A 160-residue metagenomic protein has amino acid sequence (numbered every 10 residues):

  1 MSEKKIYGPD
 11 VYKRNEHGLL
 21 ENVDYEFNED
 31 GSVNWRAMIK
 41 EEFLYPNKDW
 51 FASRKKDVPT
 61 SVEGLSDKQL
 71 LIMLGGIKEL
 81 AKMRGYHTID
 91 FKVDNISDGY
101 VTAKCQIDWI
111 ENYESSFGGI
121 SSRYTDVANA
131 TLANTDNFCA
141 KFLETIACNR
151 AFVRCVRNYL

Functional and structural regions predicted by a protein language model:
M1-L160: Glycine-rich anion-binding surface patch
